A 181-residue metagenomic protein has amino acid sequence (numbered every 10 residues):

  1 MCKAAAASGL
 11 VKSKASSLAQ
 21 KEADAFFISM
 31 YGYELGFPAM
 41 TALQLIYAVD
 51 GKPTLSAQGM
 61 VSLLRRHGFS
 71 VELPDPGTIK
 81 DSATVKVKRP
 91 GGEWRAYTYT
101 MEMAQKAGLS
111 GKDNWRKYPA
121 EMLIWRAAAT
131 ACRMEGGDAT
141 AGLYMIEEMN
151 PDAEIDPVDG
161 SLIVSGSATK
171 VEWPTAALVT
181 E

Functional and structural regions predicted by a protein language model:
M1-E181: Polyanion-binding surfaces on beta-sheet-dominated domains and ring/shell assemblies
